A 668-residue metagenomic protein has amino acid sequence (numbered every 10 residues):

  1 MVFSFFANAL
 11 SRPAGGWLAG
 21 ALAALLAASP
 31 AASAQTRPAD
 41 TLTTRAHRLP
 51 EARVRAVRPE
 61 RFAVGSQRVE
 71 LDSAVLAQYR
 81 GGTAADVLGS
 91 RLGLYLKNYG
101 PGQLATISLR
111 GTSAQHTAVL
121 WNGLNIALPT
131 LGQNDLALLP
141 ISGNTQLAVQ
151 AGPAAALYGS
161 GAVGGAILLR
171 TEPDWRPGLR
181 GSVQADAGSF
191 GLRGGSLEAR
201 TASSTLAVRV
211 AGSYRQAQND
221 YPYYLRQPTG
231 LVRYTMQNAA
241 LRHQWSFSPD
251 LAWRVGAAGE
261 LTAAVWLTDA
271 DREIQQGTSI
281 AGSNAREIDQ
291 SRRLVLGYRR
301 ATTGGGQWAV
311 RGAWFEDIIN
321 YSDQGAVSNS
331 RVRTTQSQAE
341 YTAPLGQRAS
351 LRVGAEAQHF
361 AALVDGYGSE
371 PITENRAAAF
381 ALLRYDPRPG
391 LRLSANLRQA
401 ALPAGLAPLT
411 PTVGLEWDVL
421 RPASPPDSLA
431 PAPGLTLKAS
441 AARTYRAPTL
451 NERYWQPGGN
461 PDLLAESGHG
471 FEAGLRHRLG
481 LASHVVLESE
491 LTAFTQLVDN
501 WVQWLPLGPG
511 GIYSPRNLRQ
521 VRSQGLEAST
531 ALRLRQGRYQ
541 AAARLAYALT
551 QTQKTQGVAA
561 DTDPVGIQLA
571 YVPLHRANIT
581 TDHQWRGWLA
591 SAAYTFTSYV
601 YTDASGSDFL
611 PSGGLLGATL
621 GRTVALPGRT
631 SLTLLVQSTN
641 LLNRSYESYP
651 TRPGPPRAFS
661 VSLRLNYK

Functional and structural regions predicted by a protein language model:
T36-A77, A114: Short, acidic, small-residue-rich periplasmic hinge/interaction motif at the N-terminus of Gram-negative outer-membrane
A85-L128: Extracytoplasmic beta-strand/coil segments of soluble accessory domains associated with Gram-negative outer-membrane
L124-A151: Short acidic/polar hinge/loop motifs at secondary-structure boundaries that mediate gating or recognition
L168, R176-G178, Q184-D186, A202-R286: Periplasmic-side early beta-strands and strand-to-turn transitions of outer-membrane beta-barrels
D220-Y224, F596-T602, L610, R622-K668: C-terminal beta-signal and adjacent terminal beta-strands/loops of Gram-negative outer-membrane beta-barrel proteins
G305-Y321, L437-S440, A465-R533, A543 (+1 more regions): Membrane-embedded beta-barrel scaffold of Gram-negative outer-membrane proteins
R388, L393, A493-L497, N517-T602 (+3 more regions): Gram-negative outer-membrane beta-barrel transporters
P403-L409, W417-E472, A493-L518, S598-S605 (+3 more regions): Surface-exposed extracellular loop regions of Gram-negative outer-membrane beta-barrel proteins, predominantly
